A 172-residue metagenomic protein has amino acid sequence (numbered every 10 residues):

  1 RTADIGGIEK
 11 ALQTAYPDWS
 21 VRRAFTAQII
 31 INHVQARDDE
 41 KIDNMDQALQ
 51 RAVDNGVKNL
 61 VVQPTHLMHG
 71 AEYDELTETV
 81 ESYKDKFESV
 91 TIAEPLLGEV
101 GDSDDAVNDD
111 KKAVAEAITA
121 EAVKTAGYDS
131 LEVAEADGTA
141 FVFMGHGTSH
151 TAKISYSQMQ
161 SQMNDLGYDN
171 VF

Functional and structural regions predicted by a protein language model:
R1-F172: Extended amphipathic ligand-handling, pore-lining, and cofactor/metal-binding catalytic surfaces
